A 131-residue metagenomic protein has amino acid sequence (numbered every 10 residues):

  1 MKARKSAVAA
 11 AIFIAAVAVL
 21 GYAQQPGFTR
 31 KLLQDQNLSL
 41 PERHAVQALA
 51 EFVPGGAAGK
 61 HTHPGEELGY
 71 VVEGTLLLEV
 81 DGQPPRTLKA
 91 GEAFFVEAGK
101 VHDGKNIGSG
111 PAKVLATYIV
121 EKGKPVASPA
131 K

Functional and structural regions predicted by a protein language model:
M1-A10: Bacterial N-terminal signal peptides that target proteins for export
A10-A18: Bacterial N-terminal signal peptides
V19-Q25: Sec/Tat signal peptide C-region and signal peptidase I cleavage site
P26-K60, T117: A short glycine-rich, His/Asp/Glu-containing loop-to-beta-strand
F52-V53, G82-G99: Short acidic-glycine-tyrosine-enriched beta hairpin
A57-G59, L77, F94, A98-K105: Histidine-centered metal-chelating micro-motifs
H63-G82, E92, K122: Glycine- and acidic-residue-biased ligand/ion/polar-headgroup-sensing regions
P85, G99-G123: Ligand-binding loop in jelly-roll beta-barrel domains
